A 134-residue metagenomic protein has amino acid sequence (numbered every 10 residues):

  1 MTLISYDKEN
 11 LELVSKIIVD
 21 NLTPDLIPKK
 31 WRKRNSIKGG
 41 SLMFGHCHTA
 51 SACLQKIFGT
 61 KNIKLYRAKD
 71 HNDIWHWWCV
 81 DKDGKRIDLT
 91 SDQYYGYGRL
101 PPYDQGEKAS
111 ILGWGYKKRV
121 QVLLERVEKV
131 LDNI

Functional and structural regions predicted by a protein language model:
M1-I134: A structural boundary/capping signal
